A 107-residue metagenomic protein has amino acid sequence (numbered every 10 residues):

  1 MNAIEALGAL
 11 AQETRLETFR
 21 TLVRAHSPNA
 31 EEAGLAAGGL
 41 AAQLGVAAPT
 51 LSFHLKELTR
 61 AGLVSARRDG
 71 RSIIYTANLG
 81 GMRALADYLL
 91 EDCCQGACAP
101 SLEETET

Functional and structural regions predicted by a protein language model:
M1-L7, R20-A30, M82-T107: Amphipathic alpha-helical dimerization/coiled-coil segments that flank or bridge DNA-binding/regulatory modules
E13-T21: Short alpha-helical elements of helix-turn-helix
R20, S52-H54: Base-recognition residues in the alpha-helical recognition helix of bacterial helix-turn-helix
A36, A47: Helix-turn-helix DNA-binding motif, specifically the short coil turn and the N-cap/start of the second
A42, F53, T59-R60: Alpha-helical residues within the helix-turn-helix
L55, I73: DNA major-groove recognition helix of helix-turn-helix
T59-D69, T76: Beta-hairpin "wing" of winged helix-turn-helix
